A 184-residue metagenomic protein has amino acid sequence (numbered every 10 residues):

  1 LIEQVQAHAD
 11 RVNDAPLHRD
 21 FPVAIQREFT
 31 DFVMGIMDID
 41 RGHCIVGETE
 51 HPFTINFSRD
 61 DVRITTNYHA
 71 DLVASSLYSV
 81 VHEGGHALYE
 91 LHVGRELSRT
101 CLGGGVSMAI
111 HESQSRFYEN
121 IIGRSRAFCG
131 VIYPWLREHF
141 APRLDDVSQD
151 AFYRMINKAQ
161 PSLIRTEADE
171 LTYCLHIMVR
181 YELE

Functional and structural regions predicted by a protein language model:
L1-V73: Contiguous, non-catalytic segments that form substrate-binding/exosite surfaces or channel walls
E3, F53-R63, A87-G94, Q149-K158: Active-site-adjacent bridging/hinge elements
P22, N56-D60, H69-L77, V106-H111 (+3 more regions): Secondary-structure capping and boundary motifs in well-ordered enzyme cores
R41-H43, E96-T100, G123-P134: Acidic/polar loop patches that form or flank catalytic/metal-binding clefts of enzymes that bind anionic ligands
T65-A70, E96-S107: Short helix/strand-bridging catalytic loops that position acidic/His residues to coordinate divalent metals and engage
S75-R95, E112-E119, L183: Active-site recognition of the HExxH zinc-binding catalytic motif
G105-M108, E112-S113, Y118-I121, S125: Membrane-embedded catalytic scaffold of the fatty acid hydroxylase/desaturase
R124-E184: Long, amphipathic alpha-helical stalk/connector segments used for oligomerization, subunit docking, or mechanical
